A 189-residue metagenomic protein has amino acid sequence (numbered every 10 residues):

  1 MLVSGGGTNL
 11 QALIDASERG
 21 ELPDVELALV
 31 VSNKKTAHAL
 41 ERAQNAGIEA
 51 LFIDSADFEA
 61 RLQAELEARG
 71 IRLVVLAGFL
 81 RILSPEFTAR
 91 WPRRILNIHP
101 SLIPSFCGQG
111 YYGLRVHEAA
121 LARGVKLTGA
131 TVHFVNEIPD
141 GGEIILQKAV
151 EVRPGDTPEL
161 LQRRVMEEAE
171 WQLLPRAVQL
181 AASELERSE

Functional and structural regions predicted by a protein language model:
M1-E189: One-carbon transfer enzymes
